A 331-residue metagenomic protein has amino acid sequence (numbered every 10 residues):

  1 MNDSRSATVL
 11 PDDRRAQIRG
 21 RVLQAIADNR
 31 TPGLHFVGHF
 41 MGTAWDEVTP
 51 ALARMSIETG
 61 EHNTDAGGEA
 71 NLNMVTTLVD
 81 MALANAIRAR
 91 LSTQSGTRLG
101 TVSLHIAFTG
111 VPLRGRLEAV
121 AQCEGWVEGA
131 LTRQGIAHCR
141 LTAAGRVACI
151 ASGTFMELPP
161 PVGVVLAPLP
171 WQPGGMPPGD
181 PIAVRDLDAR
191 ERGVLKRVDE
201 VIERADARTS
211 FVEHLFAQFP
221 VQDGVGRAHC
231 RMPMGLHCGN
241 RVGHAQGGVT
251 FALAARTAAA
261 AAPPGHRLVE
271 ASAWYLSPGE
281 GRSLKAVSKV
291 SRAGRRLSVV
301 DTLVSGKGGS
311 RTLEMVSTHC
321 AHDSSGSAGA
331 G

Functional and structural regions predicted by a protein language model:
M1-G331: Terminal targeting signals and extreme-terminal segments of soluble enzymes
